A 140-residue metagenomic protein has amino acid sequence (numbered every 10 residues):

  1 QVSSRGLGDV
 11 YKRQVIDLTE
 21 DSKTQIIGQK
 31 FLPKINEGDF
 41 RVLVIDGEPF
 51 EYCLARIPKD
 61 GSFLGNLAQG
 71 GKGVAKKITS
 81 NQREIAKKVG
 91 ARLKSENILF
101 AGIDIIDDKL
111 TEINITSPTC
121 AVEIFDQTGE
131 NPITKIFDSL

Functional and structural regions predicted by a protein language model:
Q1-Y11: Single conserved hydrophobic/aromatic residue that forms the stacking wall/gate of nucleotide- or nucleobase-binding
S3, L43-V44, D104: Well-ordered beta-strand positions
S4, S22-T24, N97-A101: Generic structural motif recognizing short loop/turn segments at the entrances and edges of beta-strands
S4-R5, E37-R41, T111-E112: Short, solvent-exposed polar/charged micro-motifs at secondary-structure junctions
D9-R83: Phosphate-binding site of ATP-dependent enzymes
K77-L140: ATP-dependent carboxylate activation and anion-phosphoryl transfer catalytic cores that bind Mg-ATP to form
